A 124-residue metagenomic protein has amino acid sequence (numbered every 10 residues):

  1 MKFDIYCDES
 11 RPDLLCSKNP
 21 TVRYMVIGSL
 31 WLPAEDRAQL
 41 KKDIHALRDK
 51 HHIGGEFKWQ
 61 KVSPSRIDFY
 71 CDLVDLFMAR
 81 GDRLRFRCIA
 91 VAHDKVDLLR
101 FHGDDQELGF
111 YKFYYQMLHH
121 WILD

Functional and structural regions predicted by a protein language model:
M1-D124: Phosphate-ester processing/binding pockets and catalytic centers
